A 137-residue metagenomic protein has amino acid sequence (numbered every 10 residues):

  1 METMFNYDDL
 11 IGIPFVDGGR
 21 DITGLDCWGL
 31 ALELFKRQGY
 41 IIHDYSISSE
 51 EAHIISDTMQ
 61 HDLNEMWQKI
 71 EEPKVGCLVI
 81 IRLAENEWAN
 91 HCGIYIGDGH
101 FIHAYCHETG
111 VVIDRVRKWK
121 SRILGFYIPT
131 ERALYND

Functional and structural regions predicted by a protein language model:
M1-M4: C-terminal terminal-subdomain/extension
D8-I13, D17-G19: A glycine-biased structural micro-motif
G18-G19, I42-I47: Surface-exposed patches in mature extracellular/periplasmic domains of secreted proteins
G19-Q38: Active-site nucleophilic cysteine motif
K36-H43, I102: Bacterial peptidoglycan biogenesis and beta-lactam-recognition machinery
Y45-G110, V116, P129-L134: ...with weaker cross-activation on analogous glycine-rich loops/strands in unrelated enzymes
R122-G125: Extended, aromatic/histidine-rich regions of cofactor-dependent oxidoreductases associated with respiratory
